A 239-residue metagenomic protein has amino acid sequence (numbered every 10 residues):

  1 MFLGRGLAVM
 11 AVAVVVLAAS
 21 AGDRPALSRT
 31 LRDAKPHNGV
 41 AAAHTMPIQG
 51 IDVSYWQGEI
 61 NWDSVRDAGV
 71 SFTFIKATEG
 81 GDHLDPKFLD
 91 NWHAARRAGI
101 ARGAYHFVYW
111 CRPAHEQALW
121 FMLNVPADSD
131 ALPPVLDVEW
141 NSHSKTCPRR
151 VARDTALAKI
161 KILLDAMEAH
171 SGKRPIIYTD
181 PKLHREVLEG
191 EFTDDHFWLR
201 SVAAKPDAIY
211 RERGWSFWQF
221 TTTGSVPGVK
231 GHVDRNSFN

Functional and structural regions predicted by a protein language model:
M1-V9: N-terminal Sec-pathway targeting helices
V9-V16: Bacterial N-terminal signal peptides
S20-A26: Hydrophobic single-pass membrane-insertion segments
A26-V53, Q57, F192-N239: Functionally critical loop-and-helix segments that line ligand-binding/catalytic clefts of soluble enzyme domains
A43-D63, I75-I162, E168-H170: Substrate-binding cleft of extracellular glycoside hydrolase catalytic domains
V53, I75, L136-V138, I177-D180 (+2 more regions): Conserved beta-strand positions
R102, R174-P175, F197: Hydrophobic anchor at the start of a short beta-strand that flanks the dinucleotide cofactor-binding loop
G172-R185: Aromatic-lined carbohydrate-recognition surfaces of secreted/lumenal glycan-active proteins
